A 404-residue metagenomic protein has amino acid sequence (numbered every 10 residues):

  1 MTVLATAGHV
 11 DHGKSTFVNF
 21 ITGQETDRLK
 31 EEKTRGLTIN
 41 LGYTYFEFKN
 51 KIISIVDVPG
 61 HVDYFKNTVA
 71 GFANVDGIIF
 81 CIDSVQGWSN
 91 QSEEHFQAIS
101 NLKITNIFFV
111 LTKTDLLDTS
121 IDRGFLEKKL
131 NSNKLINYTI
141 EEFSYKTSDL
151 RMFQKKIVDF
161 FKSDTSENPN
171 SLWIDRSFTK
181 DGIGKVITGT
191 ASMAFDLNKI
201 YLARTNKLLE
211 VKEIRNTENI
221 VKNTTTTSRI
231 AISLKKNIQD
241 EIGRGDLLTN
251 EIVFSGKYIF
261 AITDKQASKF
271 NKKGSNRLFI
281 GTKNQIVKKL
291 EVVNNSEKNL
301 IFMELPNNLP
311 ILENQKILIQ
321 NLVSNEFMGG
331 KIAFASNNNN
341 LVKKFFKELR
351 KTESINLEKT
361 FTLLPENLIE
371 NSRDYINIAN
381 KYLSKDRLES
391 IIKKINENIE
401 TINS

Functional and structural regions predicted by a protein language model:
M1-I55: Conserved G1/Walker A P-loop phosphate-binding module
T6, N106, L116-D122, K128 (+1 more regions): C-terminal effector modules of nucleic-acid-centric enzymes and ribosome-associated factors
A7-V10, E31, G36-L37, Y45-E47 (+9 more regions): Replace "in large, NTP-powered and nucleic-acid-processing enzymes" with "in large, NTP-powered factors and other
D11, F17, G36, D57 (+5 more regions): Residue-level signature of catalytic and energy-coupling elements of molecular machines, predominantly ATP/GTP-dependent
R28, S89-N90, L116-I121, S148-M152 (+1 more regions): Switch/connector loops and helix/strand junctions flanking conserved nucleotide-binding motifs in nucleotide-processing
K51-F65: Switch II (G3) loop of P-loop NTPases
P59-D63, A73-H95, I104-D122: Conserved Switch II/interswitch segment of TRAFAC-class P-loop GTPases
T114, S132-S268: Conserved catalytic-core segments of large NTP-driven translation/proteostasis enzymes
